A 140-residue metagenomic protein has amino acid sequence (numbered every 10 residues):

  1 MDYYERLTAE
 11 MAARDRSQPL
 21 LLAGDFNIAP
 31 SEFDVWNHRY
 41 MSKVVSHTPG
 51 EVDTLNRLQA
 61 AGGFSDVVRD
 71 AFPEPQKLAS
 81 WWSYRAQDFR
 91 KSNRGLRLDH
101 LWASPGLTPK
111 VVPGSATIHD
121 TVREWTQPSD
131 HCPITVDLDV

Functional and structural regions predicted by a protein language model:
M1-S17: A long, amphipathic alpha-helix that forms part of the scaffold/cap immediately adjacent to metal-dependent active
Y3, L7, L22, E51-T54: Amphipathic alpha-helical interface surfaces
S17-L22, S65-D66: Short, structured loop/turn "capping" segments at alpha-beta junctions
P19, F26, C132: Active-site metal-binding loops of divalent metal-dependent hydrolases
A23-S31: Short, well-ordered beta-to-alpha junction loops that form the rim of enzyme active sites and present histidine/acidic
E32-V140: Metal-dependent phosphoester-hydrolase catalytic domains
